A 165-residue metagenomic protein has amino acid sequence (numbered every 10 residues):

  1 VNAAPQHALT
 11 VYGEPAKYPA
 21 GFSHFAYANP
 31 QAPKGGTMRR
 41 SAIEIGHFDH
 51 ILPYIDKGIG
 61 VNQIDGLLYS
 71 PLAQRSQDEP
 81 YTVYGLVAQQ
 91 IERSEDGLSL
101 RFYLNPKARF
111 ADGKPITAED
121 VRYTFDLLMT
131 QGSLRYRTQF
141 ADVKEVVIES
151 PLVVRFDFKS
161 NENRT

Functional and structural regions predicted by a protein language model:
A4-D96, Y103, D126: N-terminal lobe/hinge region of extracytoplasmic solute-binding protein
K17, L67, L86, I116 (+3 more regions): Extracytoplasmic/secreted proteins, especially bacterial periplasmic and envelope-associated proteins
R39, T117-T124, P151, R155: Alpha-helical secondary-structure segments
I45-F48, K107-R109, L128-Q131, N161-R164: Solvent-exposed loop/turn segments at secondary-structure junctions within structured extracellular/periplasmic domains
T138-T165: Surface-exposed binding/hinge segments that line and control ligand-binding clefts or catalytic entry sites
